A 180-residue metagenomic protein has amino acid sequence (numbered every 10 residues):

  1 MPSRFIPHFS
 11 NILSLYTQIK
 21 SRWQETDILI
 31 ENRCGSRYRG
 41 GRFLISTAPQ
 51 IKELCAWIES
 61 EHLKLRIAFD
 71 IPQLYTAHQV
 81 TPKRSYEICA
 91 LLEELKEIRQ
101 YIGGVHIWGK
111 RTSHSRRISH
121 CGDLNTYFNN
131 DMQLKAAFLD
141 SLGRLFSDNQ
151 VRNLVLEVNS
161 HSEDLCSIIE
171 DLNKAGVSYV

Functional and structural regions predicted by a protein language model:
M1-R66, I168: Active-site acidic/histidine proton-transfer and metal-coordination neighborhood in alpha/beta enzyme cores
S3, S10, R33-R37, P72-T76 (+2 more regions): Active-site beta-loop-alpha junctions enriched in small/polar residues
F5-P7, I28-E31, L65-D70, G103-I107 (+1 more regions): Hydrophobic faces of well-ordered beta-strands that scaffold small-molecule active sites in alpha/beta enzyme cores
L13, T17-K20, K96, G143 (+1 more regions): A structural alpha-helix within SAM-dependent methyltransferase catalytic domains
R39-I45, Y75-V151: Gly/Pro-rich active-site loop or hairpin
L44-S46, G122, I169-A175: Short, surface-exposed amphipathic charged segments that create phosphate/polyanion-binding patches used for binding
S162-V180: C-terminal helical cap(s) of enzyme catalytic domains, especially alpha/beta-barrels
